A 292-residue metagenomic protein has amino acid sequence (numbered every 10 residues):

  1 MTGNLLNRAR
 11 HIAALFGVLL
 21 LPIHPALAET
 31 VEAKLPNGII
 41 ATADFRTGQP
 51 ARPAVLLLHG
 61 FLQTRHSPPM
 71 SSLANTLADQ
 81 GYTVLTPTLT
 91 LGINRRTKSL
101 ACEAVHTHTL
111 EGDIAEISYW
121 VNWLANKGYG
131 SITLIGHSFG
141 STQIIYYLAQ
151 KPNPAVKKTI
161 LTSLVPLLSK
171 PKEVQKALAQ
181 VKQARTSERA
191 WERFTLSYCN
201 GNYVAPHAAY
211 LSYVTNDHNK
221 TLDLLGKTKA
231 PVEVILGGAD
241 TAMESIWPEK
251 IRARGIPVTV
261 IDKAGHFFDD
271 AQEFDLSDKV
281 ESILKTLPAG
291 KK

Functional and structural regions predicted by a protein language model:
T2-A13: Bacterial N-terminal signal peptides that target proteins for export
L27-G48: N-terminal cap/lid segment of alpha/beta-hydrolase-fold proteins
P50-A51, V55-G92: Short, surface-exposed "cap/lid" segments of acyl-processing enzymes
L91-H108: Cap/lid segment of the alpha/beta-hydrolase catalytic domain
A104-K127: Alpha/beta-hydrolase active-site loop
V105-H108, P154-I283, L287: The alpha/beta-hydrolase serine catalytic core
L134-G136, T162: Short beta-strand immediately N-terminal to the catalytic nucleophile in serine-hydrolase-like folds
G136-G140, I144: Gly/Ala-rich beta-loop-alpha elbow adjacent to hydrolase catalytic centers
